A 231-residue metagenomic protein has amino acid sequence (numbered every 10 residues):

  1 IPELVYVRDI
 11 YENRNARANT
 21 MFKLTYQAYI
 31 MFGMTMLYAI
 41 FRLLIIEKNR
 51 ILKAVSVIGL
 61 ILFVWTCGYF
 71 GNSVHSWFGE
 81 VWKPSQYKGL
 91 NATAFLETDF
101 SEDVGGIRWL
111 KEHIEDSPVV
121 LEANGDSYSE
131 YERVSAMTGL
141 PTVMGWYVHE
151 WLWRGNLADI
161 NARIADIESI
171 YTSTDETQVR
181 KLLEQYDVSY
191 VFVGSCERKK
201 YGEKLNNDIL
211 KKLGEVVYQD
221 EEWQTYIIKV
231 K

Functional and structural regions predicted by a protein language model:
I1-N15, G33, Y38, V64-K83: Membrane-interface helix-loop junctions at the exits of transmembrane helices
D9-R17, G89-L96: Glycine- and acidic
R14-T20, I51-A54: Membrane-interfacial loop-to-transmembrane-helix junctions in polytopic alpha-helical membrane proteins
A16-L43: Hydrophobic/aromatic-rich transmembrane helices and adjacent perimembrane loops
Y26-F32, F63, P141-M144, Y218: C-terminal, active-site-flanking charged/polar segments
L43-V74: Signature aromatic-anchored transmembrane alpha helix within multi-pass, membrane-resident enzymes that catalyze glycan
G71-K231: Extracytoplasmic
